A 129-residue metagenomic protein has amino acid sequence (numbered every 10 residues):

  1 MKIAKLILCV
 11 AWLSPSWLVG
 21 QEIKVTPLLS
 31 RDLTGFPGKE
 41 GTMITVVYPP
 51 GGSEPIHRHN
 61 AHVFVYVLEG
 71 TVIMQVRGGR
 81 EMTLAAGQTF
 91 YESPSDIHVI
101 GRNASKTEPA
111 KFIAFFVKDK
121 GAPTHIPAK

Functional and structural regions predicted by a protein language model:
K5-S16: Bacterial N-terminal signal peptides
S16-E22: Sec/Tat signal peptide C-region and signal peptidase I cleavage site
I23-I56: A short glycine-rich, His/Asp/Glu-containing loop-to-beta-strand
L33, Y48, G78-S95: Short acidic-glycine-tyrosine-enriched beta hairpin
G38, R58, Y66, T83 (+1 more regions): Extracellular/periplasmic catalytic domains that process cell-envelope and extracellular macromolecules
S53-P55, I73, F90, P94-N103: Histidine-centered metal-chelating micro-motifs
H59-G78, Q88: Glycine- and acidic-residue-biased ligand/ion/polar-headgroup-sensing regions
E81, D96-G121: Ligand-binding loop in jelly-roll beta-barrel domains
